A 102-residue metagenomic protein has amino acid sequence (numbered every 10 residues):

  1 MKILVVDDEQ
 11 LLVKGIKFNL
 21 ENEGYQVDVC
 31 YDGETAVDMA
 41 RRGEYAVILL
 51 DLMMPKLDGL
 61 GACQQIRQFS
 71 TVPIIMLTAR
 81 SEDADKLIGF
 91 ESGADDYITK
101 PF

Functional and structural regions predicted by a protein language model:
M1-F102: N-terminal/domain-start alpha-helical segments
